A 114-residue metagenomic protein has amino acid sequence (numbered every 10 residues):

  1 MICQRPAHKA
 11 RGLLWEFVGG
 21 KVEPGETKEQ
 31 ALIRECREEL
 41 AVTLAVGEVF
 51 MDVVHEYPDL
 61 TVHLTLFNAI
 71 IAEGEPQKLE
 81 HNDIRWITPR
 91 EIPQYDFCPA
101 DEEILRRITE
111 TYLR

Functional and structural regions predicted by a protein language model:
M1-E16, L44: N-terminal strand-loop-strand
I2, E48-M51: A structural microfeature
C3-P6, G20, I70, I87-P89: Generic beta-structure capping elements
A7, V22, V54: Short, glycine/serine-rich, charged loops/turns that create anion-binding and catalytic segments at active sites
F17-V49, T88: The catalytic Nudix box helix
T43, M51-E75, R85, I108: Active-site-adjacent beta-strand/loop module that shapes the phosphate/pyrophosphate-binding cleft
N68, Q77-I108: NUDIX/MutT-family hydrolases
T109-R114: Generic C-terminal helix-cap and adjacent flexible tail
